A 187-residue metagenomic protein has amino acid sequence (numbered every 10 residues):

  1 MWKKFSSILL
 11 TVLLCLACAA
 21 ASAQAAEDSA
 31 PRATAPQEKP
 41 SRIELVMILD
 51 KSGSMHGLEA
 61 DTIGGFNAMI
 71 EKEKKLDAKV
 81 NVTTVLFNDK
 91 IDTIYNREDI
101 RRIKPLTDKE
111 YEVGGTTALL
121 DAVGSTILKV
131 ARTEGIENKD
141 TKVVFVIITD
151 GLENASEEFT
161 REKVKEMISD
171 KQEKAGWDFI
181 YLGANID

Functional and structural regions predicted by a protein language model:
M1-F5: Positively charged n-region of N-terminal signal peptides that target proteins for export
S6-S7, L14-D187: Acidic, low-complexity intrinsically disordered regions
